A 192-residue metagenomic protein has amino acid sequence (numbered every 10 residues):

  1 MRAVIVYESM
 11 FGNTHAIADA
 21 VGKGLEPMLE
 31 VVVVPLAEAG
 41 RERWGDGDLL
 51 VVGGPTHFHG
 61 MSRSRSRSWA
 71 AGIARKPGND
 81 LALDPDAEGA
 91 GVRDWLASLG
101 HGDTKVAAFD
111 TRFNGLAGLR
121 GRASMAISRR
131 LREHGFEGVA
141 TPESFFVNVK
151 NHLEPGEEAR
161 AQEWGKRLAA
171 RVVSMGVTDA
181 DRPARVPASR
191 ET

Functional and structural regions predicted by a protein language model:
M1-M28: N-terminal beta1-alpha1 ligand-phosphate binding loop
R2, E30, K105, E137: Residues at the starts of beta-strands that form the adenosine-phosphate
F11, R112-G118, F146-V149: Short histidine/acidic/glycine/proline-rich micro-motifs that form metal- and phosphate-coordinating active-site loops
H15-D19, W44, R120-G121, E154-P155: Conserved strand-to-helix beginnings and helix N-cap segments that scaffold or border functional pockets
I17-L25, I127, W164, L168: Hydrophobic residues within alpha-helices that form the first helical element adjacent to the glycine-rich loop
M28-A37: Short gly/ser/thr-rich secondary-structure transition/capping motifs
L36-H134: Helix-loop-strand module that forms the ligand-binding subsite of alpha/beta enzymes
R132-T192: Glycine-rich phosphate/pyrophosphate-binding loop and the adjoining helix
